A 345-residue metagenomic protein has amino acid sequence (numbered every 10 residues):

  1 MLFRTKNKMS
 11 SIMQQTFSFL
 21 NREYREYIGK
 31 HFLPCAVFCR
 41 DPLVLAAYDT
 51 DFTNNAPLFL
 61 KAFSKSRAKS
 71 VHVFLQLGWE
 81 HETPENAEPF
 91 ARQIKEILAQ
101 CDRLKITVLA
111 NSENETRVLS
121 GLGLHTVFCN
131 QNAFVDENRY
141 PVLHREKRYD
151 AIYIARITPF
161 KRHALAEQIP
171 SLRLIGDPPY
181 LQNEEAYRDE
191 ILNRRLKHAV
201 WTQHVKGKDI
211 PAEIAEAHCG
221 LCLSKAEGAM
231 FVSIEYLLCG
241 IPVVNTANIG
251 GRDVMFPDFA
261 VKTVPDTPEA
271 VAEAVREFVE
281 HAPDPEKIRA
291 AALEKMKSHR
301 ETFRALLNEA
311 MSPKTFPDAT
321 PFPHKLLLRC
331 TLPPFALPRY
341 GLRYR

Functional and structural regions predicted by a protein language model:
L58-P159: Catalytic core of nucleotide-activated saccharide and alditol-phosphate transferases
P89, A133-I210: Conserved catalytic-core segment of nucleotide-activated headgroup transferases in glycan assembly
P211, S233-L238, R252-D253: Short alpha-helical segment that forms part of, or immediately flanks, the ligand-binding pocket in carbohydrate-active
G220-L221: A short hydrophobic beta-strand element within the catalytic core of glycosyltransferases that build diverse glycans
K225: Aromatic "clamp/platform" in nucleotide-sugar-dependent glycosyltransferases that forms part of the donor/acceptor
P242-T246: Short hydrophobic beta-strand element within catalytic cores of glycosyltransferases and related nucleotide-activated
D253-R276: Change "using UDP/GDP/dTDP sugars" to "using nucleotide sugars
D266-E269, V279-L337: A charged, aromatic-enriched C-terminal amphipathic alpha-helix characteristic of glycosyltransferases across folds
